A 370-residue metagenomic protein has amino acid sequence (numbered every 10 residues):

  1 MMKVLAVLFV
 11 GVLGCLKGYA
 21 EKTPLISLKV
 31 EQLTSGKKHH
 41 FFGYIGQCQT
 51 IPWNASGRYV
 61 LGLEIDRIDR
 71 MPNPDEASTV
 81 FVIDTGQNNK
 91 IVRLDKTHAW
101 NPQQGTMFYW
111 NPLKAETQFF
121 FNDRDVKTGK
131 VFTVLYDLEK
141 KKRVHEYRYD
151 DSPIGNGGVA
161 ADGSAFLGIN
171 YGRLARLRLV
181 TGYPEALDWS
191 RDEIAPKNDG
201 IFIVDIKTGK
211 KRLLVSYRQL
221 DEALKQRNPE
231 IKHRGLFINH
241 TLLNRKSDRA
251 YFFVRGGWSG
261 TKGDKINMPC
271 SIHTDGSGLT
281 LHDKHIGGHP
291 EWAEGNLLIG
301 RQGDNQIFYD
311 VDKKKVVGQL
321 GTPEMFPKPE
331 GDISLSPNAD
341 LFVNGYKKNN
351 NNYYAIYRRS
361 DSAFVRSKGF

Functional and structural regions predicted by a protein language model:
E21-Q32: Blade/loop signatures of beta-propeller domains
E31-F42, R93-P102, Y149-D151, K211-H233 (+2 more regions): Surface-exposed loop and turn segments in beta-propeller and other repeat-based domains that flank or scaffold
Q32-S78, T241: Beta-strand-rich domains and repeat architectures in extracellular enzymes and scaffolds, especially beta-propellers
I45-Q49, R67, N73-D125, I286: Blade-loop segments of beta-propeller domains
T50-V60, W100-V126, N156-A165, N170 (+4 more regions): Blade-terminus and WD-like Trp-Asp/Gly-His loop motifs, strongest in beta-propeller folds
L63-A77, F121-V126, G168-N198, F253-I266 (+1 more regions): Short, conserved, GDST-rich strand-edge loop motifs in beta-rich repeat architectures
A77-G86, F132-K141, I194-T208, I266-D275 (+2 more regions): Beta-propeller blade signature
D283-G288, G321-I333, A363-F370: Conserved blade-ending motifs and adjacent loop-strand segments that build the rim/top face of beta-propeller domains
